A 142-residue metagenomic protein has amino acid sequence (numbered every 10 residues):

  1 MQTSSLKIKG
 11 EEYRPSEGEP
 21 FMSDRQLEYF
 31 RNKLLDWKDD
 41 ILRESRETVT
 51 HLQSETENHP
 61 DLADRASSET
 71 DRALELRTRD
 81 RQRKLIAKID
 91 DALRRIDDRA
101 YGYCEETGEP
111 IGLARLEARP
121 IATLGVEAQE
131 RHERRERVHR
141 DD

Functional and structural regions predicted by a protein language model:
Q2-D98, R135-E136, D141-D142: Interaction interfaces in information-processing and related assembly proteins
Y29, E106, P120: Amphipathic alpha-helical recognition patches that constitute DNA-binding helices
L34, G108, Q129: Cys/His-coordinated zinc-binding microdomains
R83, Y101, A122: Residues immediately within or flanking Cys/His clusters that coordinate Zn2+ in small zinc-binding modules
C104-T107, G125: Short cysteine-rich clusters marking metal-coordination/redox-active sites
I111-G112, E133: Short functional micro-motifs and their immediate structural scaffolds
A114-A118: Short Cys/His-rich "knuckle" micro-motifs
P120-Q129: Cysteine-rich micro-motifs
